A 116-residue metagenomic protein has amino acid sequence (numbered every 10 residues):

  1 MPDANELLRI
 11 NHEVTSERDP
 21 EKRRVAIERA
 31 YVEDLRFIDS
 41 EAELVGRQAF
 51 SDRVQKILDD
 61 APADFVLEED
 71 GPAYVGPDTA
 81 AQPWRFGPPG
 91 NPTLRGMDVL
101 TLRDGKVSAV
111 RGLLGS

Functional and structural regions predicted by a protein language model:
M1-A30: Short acidic-aromatic low-complexity motifs
A4, R24-D78: A solvent-exposed, acidic/Ser-Thr-rich amphipathic alpha-helical stretch
F37, Q82, A109-V110: Short hydrophobic/aromatic-rich beta-strand segments that constitute the beta-sheet cores of beta-sandwich/beta-barrel
D64-V66, N91-L94: Short solvent-exposed loop/turn micro-motifs enriched in small/polar/acidic residues
G76, P89-P92: Short glycine/serine/proline-enriched coil/turn segments at secondary-structure junctions
T79-A81, M97: Structural motif
Q82-P89: Short beta-strand segments that buttress and anchor functional surface loops
R95-S116: Short beta-strand edge/turn micro-motifs at domain boundaries
